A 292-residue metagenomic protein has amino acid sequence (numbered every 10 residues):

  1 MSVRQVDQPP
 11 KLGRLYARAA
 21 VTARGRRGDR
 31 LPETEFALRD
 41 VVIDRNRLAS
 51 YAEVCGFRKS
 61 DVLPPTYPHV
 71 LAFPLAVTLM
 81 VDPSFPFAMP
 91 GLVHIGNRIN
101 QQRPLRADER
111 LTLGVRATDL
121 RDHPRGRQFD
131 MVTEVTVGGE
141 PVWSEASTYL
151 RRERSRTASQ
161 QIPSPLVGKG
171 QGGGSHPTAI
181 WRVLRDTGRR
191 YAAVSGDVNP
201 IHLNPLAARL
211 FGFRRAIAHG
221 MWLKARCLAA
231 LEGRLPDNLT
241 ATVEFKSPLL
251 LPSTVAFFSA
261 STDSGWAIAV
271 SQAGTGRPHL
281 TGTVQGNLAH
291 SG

Functional and structural regions predicted by a protein language model:
M1-G96, G174-R234: Hot-dog-fold acyl-thioester-processing enzymes
M1-R30, L75-V77, I95, N100-V167 (+3 more regions): HotDog/MaoC-like acyl-thioester-processing domains
L38, S144, N238-T240: Hydrophobic residues on conserved beta-strands that form the core of alpha/beta folds
M89-P104, P236-K246: Small beta-barrel nucleic-acid-binding modules, principally OB-folds
L206-A256, A260-S264, V270-T275: Catalytic-pocket segment enriched in acidic/His residues
